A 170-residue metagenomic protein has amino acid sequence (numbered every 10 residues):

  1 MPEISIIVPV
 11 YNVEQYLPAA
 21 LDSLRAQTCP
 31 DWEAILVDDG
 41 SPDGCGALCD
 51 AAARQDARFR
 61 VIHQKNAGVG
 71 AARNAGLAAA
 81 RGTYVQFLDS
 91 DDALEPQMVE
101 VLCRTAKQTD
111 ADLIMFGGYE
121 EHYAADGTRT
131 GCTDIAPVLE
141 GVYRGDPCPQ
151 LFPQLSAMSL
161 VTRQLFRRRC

Functional and structural regions predicted by a protein language model:
M1-C170: Nucleotide-sugar donor-binding/catalytic module of glycosyltransferases that assemble extracellular/cell-envelope
